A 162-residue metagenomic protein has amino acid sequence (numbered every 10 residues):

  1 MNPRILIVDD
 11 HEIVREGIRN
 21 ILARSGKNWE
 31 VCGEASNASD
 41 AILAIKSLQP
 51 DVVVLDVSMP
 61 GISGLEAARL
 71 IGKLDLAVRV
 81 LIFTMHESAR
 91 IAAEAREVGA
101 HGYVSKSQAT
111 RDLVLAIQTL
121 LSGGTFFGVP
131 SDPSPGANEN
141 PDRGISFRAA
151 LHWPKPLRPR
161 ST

Functional and structural regions predicted by a protein language model:
D9, D56, T84: Active-site residues of response regulator receiver
E12-G33: Two-component/phosphorelay signaling modules centered on CheY-like receiver
E34-V52: Acidic, metal-coordinating helix/loop segments flanking the phosphotransfer/catalytic sites of two-component signaling
N37-D40, I62-E66: Acidic catalytic/metal-coordinating carboxylates
L43, L65-A77: Short amphipathic alpha-helix used as the core "switch/output" element in two-component signaling
M59: Receiver (REC) domain active-site loop signature in two-component systems and cognate sites in sensor histidine kinases
A77-E87: A short, hydrophobic beta-strand element within the central beta-sheet of small alpha/beta folds
R90-E97, H101-P159: Short, flexible helix-to-coil linker/hinge segments that flank and couple to helix-turn-helix
